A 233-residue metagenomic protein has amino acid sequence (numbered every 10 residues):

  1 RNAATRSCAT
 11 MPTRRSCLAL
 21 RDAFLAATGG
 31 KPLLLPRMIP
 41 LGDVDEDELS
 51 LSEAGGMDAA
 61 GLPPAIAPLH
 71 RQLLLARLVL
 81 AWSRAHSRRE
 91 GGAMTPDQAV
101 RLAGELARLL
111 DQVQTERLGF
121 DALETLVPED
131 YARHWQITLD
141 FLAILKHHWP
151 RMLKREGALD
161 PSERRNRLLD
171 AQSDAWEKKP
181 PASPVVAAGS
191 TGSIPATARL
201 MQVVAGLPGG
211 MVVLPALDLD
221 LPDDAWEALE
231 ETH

Functional and structural regions predicted by a protein language model:
R1-A3, A175: Short, basic/hydrophobic alpha-helical segments
A3-S16, G189, V212: Conserved RecA-like ASCE P-loop NTPase motor core of nucleic-acid helicases/translocases
A4-S7, K31-P36, P181-S183, L207-G210: Short glycine-/polar-rich loops that comprise or flank the Walker A/P-loop and associated switch/sensor motifs
S7-M11, R37-L41, V185-A187: Extended hydrophobic secondary-structure segments that form protein cores and membrane-embedded regions
R14-P180, P195, Q202, L214-H233: Basic/charged alpha-beta structural segments of nucleotide/phosphate-handling enzymes
P181-I194: Conserved P-loop NTPase "ATPase switch" module shared by AAA+ and STAND
S193-G209: Histidine-anchored nucleotide/phosphate-binding helix
